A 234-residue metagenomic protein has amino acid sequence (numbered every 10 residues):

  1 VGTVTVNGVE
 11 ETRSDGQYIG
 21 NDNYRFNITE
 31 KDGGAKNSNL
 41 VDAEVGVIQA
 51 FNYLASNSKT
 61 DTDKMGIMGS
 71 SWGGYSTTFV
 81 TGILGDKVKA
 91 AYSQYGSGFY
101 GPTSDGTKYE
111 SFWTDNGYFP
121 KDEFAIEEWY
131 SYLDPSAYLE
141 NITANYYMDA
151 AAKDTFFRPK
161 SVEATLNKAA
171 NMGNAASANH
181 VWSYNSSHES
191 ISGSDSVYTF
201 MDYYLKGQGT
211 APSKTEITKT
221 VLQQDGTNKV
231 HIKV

Functional and structural regions predicted by a protein language model:
V1-V45, Y100-S111: Cap/lid segment of the alpha/beta-hydrolase catalytic domain
R25-S70, V88: Gly/Ser-rich "nucleophile elbow"/oxyanion-hole loop immediately N-terminal to the catalytic nucleophile in hydrolases
S76-E123, W182-N185, S190-S196: Hydrolase active-site cap/lid region
E123-Y138: Active-site nucleophile elbow and catalytic-triad environment of alpha/beta-hydrolase enzymes
I142, M148-A150, D154: Short beta-strand/loop motif that positions the catalytic acidic residue of the alpha/beta-hydrolase fold
T155-S161: Conserved alpha/beta-hydrolase "acid-adjacent" motif
L166-I191: Catalytic histidine neighborhood in serine/cysteine hydrolases with alpha/beta-hydrolase-type architecture
D202-V234: Surface beta-strand/loop "capping" patches
